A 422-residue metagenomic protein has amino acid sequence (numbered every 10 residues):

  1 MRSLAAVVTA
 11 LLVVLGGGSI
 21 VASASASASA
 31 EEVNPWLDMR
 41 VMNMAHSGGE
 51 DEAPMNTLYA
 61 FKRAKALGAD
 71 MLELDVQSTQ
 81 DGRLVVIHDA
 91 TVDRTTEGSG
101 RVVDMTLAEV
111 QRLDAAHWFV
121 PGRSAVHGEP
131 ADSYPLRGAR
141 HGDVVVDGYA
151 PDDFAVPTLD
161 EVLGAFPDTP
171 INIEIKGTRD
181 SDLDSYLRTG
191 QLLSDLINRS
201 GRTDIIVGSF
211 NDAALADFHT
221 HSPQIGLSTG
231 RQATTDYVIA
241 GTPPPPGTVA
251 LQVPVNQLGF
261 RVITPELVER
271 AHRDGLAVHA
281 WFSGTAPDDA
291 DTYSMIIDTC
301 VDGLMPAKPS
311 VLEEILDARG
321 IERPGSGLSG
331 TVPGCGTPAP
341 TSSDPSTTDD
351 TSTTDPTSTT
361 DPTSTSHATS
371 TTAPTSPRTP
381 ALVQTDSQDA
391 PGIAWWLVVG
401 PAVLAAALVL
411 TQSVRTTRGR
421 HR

Functional and structural regions predicted by a protein language model:
M1-V8, R418-R422: Bacterial Sec-dependent N-terminal signal peptides
R2, P391-W395: Membrane-water interface of alpha-helical transmembrane segments
R2-A6, V14-T341: Phosphate-group recognition and catalysis centered on beta-loop-alpha active-site segments
T9-G16, V398-P401: Sec-dependent N-terminal signal peptides of Gram-positive bacterial secreted proteins and lipoproteins
T331-A390: C-terminal low-complexity, Ser/Thr- and acidic/Pro-rich disordered "stalk" regions positioned immediately N-terminal
A394-R422: C-terminal membrane-anchoring or membrane-association module
